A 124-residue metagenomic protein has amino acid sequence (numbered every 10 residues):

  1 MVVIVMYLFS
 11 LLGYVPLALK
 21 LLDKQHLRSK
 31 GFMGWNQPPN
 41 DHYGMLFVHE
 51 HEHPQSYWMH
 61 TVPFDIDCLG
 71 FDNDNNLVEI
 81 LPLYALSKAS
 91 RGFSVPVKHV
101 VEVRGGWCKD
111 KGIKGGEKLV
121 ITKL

Functional and structural regions predicted by a protein language model:
V2-L124: Compact, glycine-rich, soluble single-domain proteins
